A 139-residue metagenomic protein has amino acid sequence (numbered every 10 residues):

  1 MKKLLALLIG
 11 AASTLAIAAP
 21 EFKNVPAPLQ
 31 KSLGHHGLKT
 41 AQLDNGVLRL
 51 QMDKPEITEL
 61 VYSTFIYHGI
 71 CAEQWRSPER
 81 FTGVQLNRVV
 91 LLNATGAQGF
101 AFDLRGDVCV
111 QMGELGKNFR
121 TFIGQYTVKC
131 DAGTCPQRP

Functional and structural regions predicted by a protein language model:
M1-L4: Positively charged n-region of N-terminal signal peptides that target proteins for export
A6-A18: Hydrophobic h-region of N-terminal signal peptides that target proteins for export in Gram-negative bacteria
I17-P26: Cleaved targeting-peptide boundary
F22, E56-T64: Solvent-exposed, acidic/flexible segments
L29-D44, R49-T58, E79-P139: Polar/charged, Gly/Pro-rich intrinsically disordered segments
V61-T82: Short, non-transmembrane amphipathic alpha-helical segments
